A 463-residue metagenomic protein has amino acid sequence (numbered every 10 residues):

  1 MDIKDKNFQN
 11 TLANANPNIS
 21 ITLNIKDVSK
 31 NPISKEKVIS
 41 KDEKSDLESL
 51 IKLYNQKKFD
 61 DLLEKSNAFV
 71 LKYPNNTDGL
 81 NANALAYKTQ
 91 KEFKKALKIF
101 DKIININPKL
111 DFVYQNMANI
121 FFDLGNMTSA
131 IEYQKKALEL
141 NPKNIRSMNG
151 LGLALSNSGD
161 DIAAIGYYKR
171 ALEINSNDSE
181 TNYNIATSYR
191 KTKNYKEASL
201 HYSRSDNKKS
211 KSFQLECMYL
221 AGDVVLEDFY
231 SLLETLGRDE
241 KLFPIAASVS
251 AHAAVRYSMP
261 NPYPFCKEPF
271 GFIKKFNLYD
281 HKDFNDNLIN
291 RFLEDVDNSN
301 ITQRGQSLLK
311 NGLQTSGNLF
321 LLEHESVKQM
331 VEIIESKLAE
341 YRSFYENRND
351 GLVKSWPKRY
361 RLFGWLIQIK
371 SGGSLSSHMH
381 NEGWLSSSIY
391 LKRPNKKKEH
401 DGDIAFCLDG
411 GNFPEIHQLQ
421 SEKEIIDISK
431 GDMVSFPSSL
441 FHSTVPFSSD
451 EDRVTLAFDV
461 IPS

Functional and structural regions predicted by a protein language model:
I51, N55, D78-T89, F112-D123 (+3 more regions): Conserved alpha-helical positions within TPR/SEL1-like repeat arrays
K57, K91, G125, G159 (+2 more regions): Residue-level detector of the short coil/turn that links helix A to helix B within each tetratricopeptide repeat
K72, I106, L140, I174 (+2 more regions): Structural marker of alpha-solenoid helical repeat scaffolds
N76, L110, N144, D178 (+2 more regions): Residue-level recognition of tetratricopeptide repeat
P262-V353: Non-heme Fe(II)/2-oxoglutarate
E325-E335, A339-S435, S443-S463: Catalytic core of non-heme Fe(II) oxygenases with the double-stranded beta-helix
